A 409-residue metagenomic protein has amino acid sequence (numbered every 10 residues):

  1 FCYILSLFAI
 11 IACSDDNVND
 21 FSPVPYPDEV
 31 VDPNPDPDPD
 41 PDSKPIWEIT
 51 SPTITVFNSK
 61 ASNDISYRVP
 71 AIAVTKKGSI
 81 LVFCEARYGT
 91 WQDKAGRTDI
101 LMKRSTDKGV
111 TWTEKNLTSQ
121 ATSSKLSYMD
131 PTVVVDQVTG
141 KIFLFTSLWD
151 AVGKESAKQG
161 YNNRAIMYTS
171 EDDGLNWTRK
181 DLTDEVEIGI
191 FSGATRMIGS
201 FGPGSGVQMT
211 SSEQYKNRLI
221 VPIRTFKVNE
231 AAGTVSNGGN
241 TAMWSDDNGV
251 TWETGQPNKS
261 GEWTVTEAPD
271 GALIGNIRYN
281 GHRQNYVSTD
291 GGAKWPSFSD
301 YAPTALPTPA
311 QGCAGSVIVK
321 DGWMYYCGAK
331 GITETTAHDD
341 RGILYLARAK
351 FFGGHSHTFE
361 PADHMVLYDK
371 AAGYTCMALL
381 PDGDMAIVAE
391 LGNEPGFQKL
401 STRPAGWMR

Functional and structural regions predicted by a protein language model:
F1-C2: Bacterial N-terminal signal peptides that target proteins for export
S6-E48: Bacterial Sec-dependent N-terminal signal peptides
S43-R409: Asp-box/BNR beta-propeller blade signature and adjacent active/binding-site loops in extracellular glycan-interacting
